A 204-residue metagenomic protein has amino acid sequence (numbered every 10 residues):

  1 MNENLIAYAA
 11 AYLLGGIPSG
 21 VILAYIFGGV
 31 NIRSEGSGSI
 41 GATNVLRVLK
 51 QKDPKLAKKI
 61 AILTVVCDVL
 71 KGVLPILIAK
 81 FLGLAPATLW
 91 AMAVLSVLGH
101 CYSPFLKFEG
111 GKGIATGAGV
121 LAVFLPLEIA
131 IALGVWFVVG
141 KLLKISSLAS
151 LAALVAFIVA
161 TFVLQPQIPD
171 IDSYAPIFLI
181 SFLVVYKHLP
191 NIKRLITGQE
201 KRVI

Functional and structural regions predicted by a protein language model:
M1-A10, L74-A91, A122-I129, F162-P176: Helix-coil boundary and interhelical linker segments in multi-pass alpha-helical membrane proteins
M1-G28: N-terminal signal-anchor transmembrane alpha helix
Y12-G16, V97-K107, V139-S146: Transmembrane alpha-helix interface/packing and boundary motifs in multi-pass membrane proteins, characterized by
L23-K58, K193-I204: Cytosolic, membrane-interface loops and tails of multi-pass inner-membrane proteins
V30-A42, F105-A118, I145-A153: Short, non-helical or kinked segments that cap or interrupt transmembrane helices
L46-D53, A79-L82, G99, G113-L143 (+1 more regions): Interfacial segments of multi-pass membrane proteins
K52, I60-V66, L70-P104, L127 (+2 more regions): Nucleotide and nucleotide-moiety/phosphate-recognizing core
A130, S146-L154, I168-I180: Loop-to-transmembrane alpha-helix initiation sites
